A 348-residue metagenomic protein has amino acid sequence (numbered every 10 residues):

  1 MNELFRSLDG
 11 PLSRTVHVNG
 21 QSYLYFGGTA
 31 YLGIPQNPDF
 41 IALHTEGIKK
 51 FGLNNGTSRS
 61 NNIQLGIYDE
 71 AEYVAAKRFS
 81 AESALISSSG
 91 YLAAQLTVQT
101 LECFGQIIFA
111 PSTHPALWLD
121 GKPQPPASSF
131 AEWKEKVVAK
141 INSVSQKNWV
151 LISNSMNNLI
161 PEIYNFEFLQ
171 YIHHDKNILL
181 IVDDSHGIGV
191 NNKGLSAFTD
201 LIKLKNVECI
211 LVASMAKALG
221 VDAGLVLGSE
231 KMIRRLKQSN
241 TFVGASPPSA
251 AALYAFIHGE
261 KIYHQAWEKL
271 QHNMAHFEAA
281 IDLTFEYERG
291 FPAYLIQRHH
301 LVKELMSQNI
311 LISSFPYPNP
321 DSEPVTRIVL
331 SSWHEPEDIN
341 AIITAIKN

Functional and structural regions predicted by a protein language model:
M1-G56, K147: N-terminal "arm"/small-domain region of PLP-dependent enzymes with the aminotransferase-like
E3-N19, V243, A275, A279-N348: Conserved C-terminal alpha-helix-loop-beta "cap" of PLP-dependent enzymes that closes/shapes the active-site mouth
I41-S89: Conserved N-terminal alpha-helix of the aminotransferase class I/II PLP-enzyme fold
S87, T97-L117, K134, V138 (+1 more regions): Conserved PLP-anchoring active-site segment centered on the Schiff-base-forming lysine
S129-I181: Active-site phosphate-binding strand-loop segment of PLP-dependent enzymes
I160-L180, D184-I210, S214-A218: Active-site pre-lysine segment of PLP-dependent enzymes
V212, L219-H264: Conserved core segment of the aminotransferase class I/II
G259-A279, G290: Structural signature of PLP-dependent enzymes
